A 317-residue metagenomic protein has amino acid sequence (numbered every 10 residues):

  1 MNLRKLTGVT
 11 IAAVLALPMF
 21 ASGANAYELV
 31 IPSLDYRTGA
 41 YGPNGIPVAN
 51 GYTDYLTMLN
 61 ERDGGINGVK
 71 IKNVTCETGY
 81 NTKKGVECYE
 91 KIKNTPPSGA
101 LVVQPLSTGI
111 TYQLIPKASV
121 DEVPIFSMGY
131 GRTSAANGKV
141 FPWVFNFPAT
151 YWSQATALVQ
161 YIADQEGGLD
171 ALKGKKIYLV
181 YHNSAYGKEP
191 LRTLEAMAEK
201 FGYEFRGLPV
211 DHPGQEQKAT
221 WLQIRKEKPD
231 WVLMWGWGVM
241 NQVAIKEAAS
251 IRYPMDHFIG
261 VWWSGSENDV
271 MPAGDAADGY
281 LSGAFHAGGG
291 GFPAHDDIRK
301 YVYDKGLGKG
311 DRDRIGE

Functional and structural regions predicted by a protein language model:
M1-T10: Bacterial N-terminal signal peptides that target proteins for export
A16-A24: C-terminal segment of classical bacterial N-terminal signal peptides
V30, P43-N50, R62-G138, F147 (+3 more regions): Beta-alpha junction/loop-to-helix N-cap segments that form part of ligand/metal-binding clefts
I31-T53, C76-K83, S107, V180-E189 (+1 more regions): Extracytoplasmic "Venus flytrap"
N50-N73, E166-D170, E199-G202: Signal peptide-proximal N-terminal region of secreted/periplasmic/extracellular or secretory-lumen proteins
K84, N94, T133-S134, P142-I251 (+1 more regions): Extracellular/periplasmic Venus flytrap/periplasmic-binding protein
K93-L106, F126-M128, K176-V180, K228-G238 (+4 more regions): Periplasmic-binding protein-like
A248-E317: Extracellular/periplasmic periplasmic-binding protein-like sensory domains
